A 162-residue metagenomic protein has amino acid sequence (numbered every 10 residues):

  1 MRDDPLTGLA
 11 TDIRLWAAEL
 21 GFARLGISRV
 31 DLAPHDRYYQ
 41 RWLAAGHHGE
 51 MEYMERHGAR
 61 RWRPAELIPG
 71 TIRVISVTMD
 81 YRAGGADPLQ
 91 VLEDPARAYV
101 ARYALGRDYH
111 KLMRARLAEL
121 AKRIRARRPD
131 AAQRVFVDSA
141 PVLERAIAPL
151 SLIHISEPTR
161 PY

Functional and structural regions predicted by a protein language model:
M1-G106, H110-M113, I153: Non-catalytic, usually N-terminal nucleic-acid engagement modules in DNA/RNA processing proteins
T78, A140, T159: Anionic group-transfer/hydrolysis microenvironments
D94-D138: A gly/proline- and charged-residue-enriched helix-loop-helix capping module
A132-L152: Extended, Lys/Arg-enriched charged tracts that mediate electrostatic binding to polyanionic substrates
I153-Y162: Single conserved hydrophobic/aromatic residue that forms the stacking wall/gate of nucleotide- or nucleobase-binding
